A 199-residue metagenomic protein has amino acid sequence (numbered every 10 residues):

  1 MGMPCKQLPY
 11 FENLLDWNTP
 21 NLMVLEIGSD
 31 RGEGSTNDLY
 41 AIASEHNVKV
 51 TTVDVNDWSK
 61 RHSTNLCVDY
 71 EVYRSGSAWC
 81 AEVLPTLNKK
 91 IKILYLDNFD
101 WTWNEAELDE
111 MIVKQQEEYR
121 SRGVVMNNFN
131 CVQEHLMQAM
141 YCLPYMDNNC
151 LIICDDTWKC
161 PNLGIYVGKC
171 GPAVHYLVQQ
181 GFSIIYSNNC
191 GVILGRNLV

Functional and structural regions predicted by a protein language model:
M1-V199: A short alpha-helical cap/connector motif
